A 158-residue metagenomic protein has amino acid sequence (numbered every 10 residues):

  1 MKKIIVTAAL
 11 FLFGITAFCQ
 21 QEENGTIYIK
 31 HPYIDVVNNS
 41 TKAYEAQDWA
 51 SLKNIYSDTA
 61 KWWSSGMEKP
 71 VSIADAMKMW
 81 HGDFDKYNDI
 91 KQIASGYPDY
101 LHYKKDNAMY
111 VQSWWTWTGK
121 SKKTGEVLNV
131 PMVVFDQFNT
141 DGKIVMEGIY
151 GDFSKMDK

Functional and structural regions predicted by a protein language model:
M1-Y28: Bacterial Sec-dependent N-terminal signal peptides
C19-A50, N54: Short, low-complexity N-terminal intrinsically disordered segments enriched in polar/charged residues
E22-I27, K123-L128, M156-K158: A short acidic/glycine-rich loop-to-helix N-cap element
I27-Y28, W49-H102, M109: A solvent-exposed, acidic/Ser-Thr-rich amphipathic alpha-helical stretch
S40, S51-K53, A60, A76 (+3 more regions): Hydrophobic pocket/interface hotspot
Y56, G66, W115-W117, V134 (+1 more regions): A mature extracytoplasmic/lumenal domain signature
Q112-K143: Exposed beta-sheet edge and beta->alpha loop/turn motif
V145-K158: Low-complexity, intrinsically disordered terminal/linker segments enriched in charged and Gly/Pro repeats
